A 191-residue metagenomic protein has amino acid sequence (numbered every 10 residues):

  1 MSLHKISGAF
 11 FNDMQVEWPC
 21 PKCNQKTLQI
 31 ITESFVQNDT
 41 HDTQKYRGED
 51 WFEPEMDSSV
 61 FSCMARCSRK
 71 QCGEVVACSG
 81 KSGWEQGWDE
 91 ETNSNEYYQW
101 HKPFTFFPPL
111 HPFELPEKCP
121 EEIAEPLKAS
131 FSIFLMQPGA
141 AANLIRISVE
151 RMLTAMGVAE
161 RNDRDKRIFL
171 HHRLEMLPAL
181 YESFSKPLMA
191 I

Functional and structural regions predicted by a protein language model:
L3-S7, V16-E55: Short recognition patches in nucleic-acid-associated and regulatory proteins
M14-Q15, S59-S62: Flanking scaffold residues of small Cys/His-coordinated metal-binding clusters
C20-C23, M64-K70: Short cysteine-rich clusters marking metal-coordination/redox-active sites
R69-K70, E74-E122: Helix-loop junctions and short alpha-helical segments
F106, G157-A190: Short, charged amphipathic alpha-helical segments flanked by flexible coils
K118-P138: A long, hydrophobic alpha-helical segment
P126-A129, R151, F169, R173-M176: A general alpha-helix detector
P138-E160: Hydrophobic alpha-helical packing segments in soluble, helical-rich domains
